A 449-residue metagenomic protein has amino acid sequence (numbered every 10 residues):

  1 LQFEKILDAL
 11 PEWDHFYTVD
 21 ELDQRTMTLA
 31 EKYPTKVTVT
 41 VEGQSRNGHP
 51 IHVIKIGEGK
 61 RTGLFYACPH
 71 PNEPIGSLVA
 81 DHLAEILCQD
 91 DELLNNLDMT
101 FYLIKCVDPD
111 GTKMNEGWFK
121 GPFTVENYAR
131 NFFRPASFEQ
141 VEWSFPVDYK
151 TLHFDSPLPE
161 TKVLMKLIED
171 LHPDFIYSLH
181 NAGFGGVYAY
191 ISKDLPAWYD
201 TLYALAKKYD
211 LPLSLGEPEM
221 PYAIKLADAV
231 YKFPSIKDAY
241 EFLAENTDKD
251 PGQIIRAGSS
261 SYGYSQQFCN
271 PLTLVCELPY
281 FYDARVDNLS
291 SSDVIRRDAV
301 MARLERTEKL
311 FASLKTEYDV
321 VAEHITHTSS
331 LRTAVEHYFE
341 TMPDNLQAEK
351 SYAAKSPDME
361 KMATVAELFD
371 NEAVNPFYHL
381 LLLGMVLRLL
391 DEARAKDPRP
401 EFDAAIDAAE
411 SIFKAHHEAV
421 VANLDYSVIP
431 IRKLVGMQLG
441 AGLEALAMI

Functional and structural regions predicted by a protein language model:
L1-F16, S156, E160, P196-I449: C-terminal accessory segments enriched in acidic
L1-I51: Short glycine- and acidic-rich boundary segments immediately preceding or forming the N-terminal edge of structured
H52-K60: Short beta-strand-to-loop junctions in surface cap/lid or active-site-entrance loops
K60-T62, I75, C88-Y199, Y203 (+4 more regions): Active-site/substrate-binding loop(s) of hydrolase catalytic cores
L64-P69: Short glycine-rich or small-residue beta-strand-to-loop segments that form or flank ligand, phosphate, metal/Fe-S
H70, D108, A182, E219 (+1 more regions): Catalytic metal-binding/acid-base residues of hydrolase active sites
H70-S77: Di-metal (Zn2+ and/or Mg2+/Mn2+) metal-binding site signature of metallo-dependent hydrolases with the MBL/beta-CASP
A80-Q89: Short, well-ordered amphipathic alpha-helices
